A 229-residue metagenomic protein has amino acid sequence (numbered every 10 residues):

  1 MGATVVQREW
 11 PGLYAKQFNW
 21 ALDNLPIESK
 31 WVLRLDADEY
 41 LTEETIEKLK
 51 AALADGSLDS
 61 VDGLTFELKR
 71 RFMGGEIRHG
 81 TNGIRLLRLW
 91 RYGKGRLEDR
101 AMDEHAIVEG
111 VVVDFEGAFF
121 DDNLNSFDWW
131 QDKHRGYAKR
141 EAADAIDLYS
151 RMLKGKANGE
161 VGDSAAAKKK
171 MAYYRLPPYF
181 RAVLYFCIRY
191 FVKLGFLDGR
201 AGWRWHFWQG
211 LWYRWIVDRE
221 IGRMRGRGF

Functional and structural regions predicted by a protein language model:
M1, I27, D59: Structured loop/turn residues at beta-strand edges in well-structured enzyme cores
M1-Q7, P11, K50-A54: Acidic donor-binding segment of Leloir-type glycosyltransferases
A3, K30, D38, D62: Conserved acidic residues
E9-K16, L22: A short, glycine-/small-residue-rich helix N-cap motif at loop->alpha-helix starts within glycosyltransferase
A15-N19, T42-R225: Catalytic-site signature of metal-activated, phosphate-bearing donor transferases, centered on the GT-A/GT-A-like
N19-W31: Active-site nucleotide-sugar/metal-binding loop of Leloir-type enzymes
